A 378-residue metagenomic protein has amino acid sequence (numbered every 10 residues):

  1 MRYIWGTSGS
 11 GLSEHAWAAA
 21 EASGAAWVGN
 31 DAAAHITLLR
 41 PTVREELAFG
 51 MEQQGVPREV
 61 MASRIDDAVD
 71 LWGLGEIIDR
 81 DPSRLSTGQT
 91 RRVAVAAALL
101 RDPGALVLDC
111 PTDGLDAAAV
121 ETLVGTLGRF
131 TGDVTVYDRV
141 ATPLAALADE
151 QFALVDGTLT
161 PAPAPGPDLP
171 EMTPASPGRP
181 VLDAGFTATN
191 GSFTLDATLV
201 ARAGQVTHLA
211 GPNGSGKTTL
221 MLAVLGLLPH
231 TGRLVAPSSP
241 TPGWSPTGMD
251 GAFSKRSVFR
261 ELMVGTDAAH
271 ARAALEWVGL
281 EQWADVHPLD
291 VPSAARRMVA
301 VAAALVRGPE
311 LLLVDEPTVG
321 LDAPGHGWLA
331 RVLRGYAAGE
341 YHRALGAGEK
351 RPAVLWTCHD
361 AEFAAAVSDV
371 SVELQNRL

Functional and structural regions predicted by a protein language model:
W5-T7, A210-P212: The feature captures the beta-strand-to-loop junction immediately N-terminal to the Walker
D31, L38-Q53, G248, S254-H270: Q-loop/switch helix immediately C-terminal to the Walker
V60-I77, A269-A284, A302: Conserved ABC ATPase "signature" region
D81-L85, H287-V291: Conserved ABC ATPase signature
V95, V301, L329: Hydrophobic anchor residue at the start of the ABC signature
A98-L99, A201, A304-L305: ABC ATPase C-loop
L100-G104, V306-E310: A short, proline-enriched helix->beta-strand linker immediately N-terminal to the Walker B motif in ABC-type P-loop
L106-C110, L312-E316: Catalytic Walker B motif of ABC-type/P-loop ATPase nucleotide-binding domains
